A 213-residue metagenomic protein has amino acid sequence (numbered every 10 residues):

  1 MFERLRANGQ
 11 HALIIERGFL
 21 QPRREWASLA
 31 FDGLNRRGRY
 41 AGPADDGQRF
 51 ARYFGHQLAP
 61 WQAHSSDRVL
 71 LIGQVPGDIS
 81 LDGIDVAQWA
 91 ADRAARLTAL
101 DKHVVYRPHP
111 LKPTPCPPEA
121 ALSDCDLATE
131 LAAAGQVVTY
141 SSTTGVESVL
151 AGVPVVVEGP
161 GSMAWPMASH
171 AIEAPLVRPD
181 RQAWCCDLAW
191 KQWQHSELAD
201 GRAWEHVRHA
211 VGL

Functional and structural regions predicted by a protein language model:
M1-N35: Active-site and donor-binding regions of nucleotide-sugar-utilizing enzymes
F2-E3, L20-E25, D78-L81, K112-C116 (+2 more regions): Short catalytic/ligand-binding loop motif for oxyanion handling, primarily in non-cytosolic enzymes, centered on
G9-L13, A27-D32, K112-L127, V153-V155 (+1 more regions): Active-site regions of enzymes building and remodeling cell-envelope glycoconjugates
I15-F19, S66-D78, P108-P110, P160: Short loop/turn segments at strand-loop or loop-helix junctions that form parts of catalytic or ligand-binding pockets
R24-S66, W165-L213: Leloir-type glycosyltransferase catalytic cores
R68, H103, G135-Q136: Structural motif
A87-D124: Catalytic donor nucleotide-activated moiety binding site of glycosyltransferases and closely related
D124-S169: A donor-sugar binding/catalytic signature common to diverse glycosyltransferases and related nucleotide-sugar
